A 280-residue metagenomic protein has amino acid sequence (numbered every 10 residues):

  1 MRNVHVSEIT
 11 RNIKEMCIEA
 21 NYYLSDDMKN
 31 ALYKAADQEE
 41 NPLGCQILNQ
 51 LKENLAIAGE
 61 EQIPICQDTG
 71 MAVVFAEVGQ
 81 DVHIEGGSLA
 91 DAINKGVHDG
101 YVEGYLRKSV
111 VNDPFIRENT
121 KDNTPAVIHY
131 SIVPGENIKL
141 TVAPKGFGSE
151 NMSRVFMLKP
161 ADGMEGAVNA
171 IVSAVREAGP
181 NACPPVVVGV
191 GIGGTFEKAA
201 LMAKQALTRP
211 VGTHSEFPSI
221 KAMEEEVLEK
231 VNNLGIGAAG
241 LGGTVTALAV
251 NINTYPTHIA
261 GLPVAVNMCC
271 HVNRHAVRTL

Functional and structural regions predicted by a protein language model:
M1-L280: Non-transmembrane, aqueous-exposed alpha-helical and coiled segments at domain scale
